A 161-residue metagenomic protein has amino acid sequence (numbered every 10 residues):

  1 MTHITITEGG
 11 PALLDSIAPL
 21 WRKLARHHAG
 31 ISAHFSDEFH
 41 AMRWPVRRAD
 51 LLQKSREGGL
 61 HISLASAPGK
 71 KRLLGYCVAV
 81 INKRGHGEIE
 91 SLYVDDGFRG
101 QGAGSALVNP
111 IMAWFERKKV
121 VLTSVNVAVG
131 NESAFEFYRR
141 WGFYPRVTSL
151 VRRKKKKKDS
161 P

Functional and structural regions predicted by a protein language model:
T2-T5: Extreme N-terminal starter segment of soluble prokaryotic enzymes
E8-H86, E90, D95, V108 (+1 more regions): Acetyl-CoA-dependent GNAT
D96-R99, S124-A134, V151-K156: Conserved beta-strand-loop-alpha-helix junction that forms the acyl-donor binding cleft
F98, G102-P110: Conserved acetyl-CoA pyrophosphate-binding loop and the N-cap/start of the following alpha-helix in GNAT-like
G102, K119, G142: Short glycine-rich hinge loops at helix-strand junctions in the catalytic core of two-component histidine kinases
S105, V129-V147, R152: Conserved active-site alpha-helix within GNAT-family acetyltransferase domains
F115-N126: Conserved GNAT acetyl-CoA-binding A-motif
